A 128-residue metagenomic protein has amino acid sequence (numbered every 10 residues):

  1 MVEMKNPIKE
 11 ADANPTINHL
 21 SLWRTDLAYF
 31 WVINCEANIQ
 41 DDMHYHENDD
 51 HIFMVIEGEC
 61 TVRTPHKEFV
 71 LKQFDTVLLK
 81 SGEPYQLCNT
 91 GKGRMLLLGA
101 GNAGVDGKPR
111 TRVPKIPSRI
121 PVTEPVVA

Functional and structural regions predicted by a protein language model:
M1-Y29, D42, R112-A128: A short, N-terminal "cap"/entry segment at the start of jelly-roll beta-barrel domains of the cupin/DSBH fold
W31-H46: Conserved short histidine dyad/triad with adjacent acidic residue
Q40-D42, T61, V77, S81-L87: Histidine-centered metal-chelating micro-motifs
N48-C60: Glycine- and acidic-residue-biased ligand/ion/polar-headgroup-sensing regions
E59-T61, E68, P84, R94: Structural motif
H66-S81: Short acidic-glycine-tyrosine-enriched beta hairpin
S81-K108: Ligand-binding loop in jelly-roll beta-barrel domains
